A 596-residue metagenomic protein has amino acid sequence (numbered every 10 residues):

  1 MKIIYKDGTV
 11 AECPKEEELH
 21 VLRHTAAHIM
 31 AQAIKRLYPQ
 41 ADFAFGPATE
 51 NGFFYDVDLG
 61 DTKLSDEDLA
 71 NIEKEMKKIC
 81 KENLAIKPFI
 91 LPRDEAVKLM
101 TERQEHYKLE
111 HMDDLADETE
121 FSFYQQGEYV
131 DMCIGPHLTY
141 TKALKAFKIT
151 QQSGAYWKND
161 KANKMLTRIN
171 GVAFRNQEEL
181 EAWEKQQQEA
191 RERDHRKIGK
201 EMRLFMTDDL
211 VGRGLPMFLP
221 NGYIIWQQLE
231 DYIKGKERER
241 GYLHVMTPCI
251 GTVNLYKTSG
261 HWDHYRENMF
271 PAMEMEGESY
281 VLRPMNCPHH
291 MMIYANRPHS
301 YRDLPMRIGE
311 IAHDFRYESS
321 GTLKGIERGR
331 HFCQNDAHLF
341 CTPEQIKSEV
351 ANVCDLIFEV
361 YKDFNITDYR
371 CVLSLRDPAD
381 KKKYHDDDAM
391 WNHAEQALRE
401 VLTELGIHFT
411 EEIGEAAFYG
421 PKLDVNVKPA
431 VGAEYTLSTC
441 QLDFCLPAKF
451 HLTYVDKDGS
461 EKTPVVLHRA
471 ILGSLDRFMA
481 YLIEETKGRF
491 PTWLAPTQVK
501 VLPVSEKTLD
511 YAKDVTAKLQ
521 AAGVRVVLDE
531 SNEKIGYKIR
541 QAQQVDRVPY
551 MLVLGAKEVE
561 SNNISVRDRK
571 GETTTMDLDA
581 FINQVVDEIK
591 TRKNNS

Functional and structural regions predicted by a protein language model:
M1-D42, E50, D56-S596: NTP/phosphate- and nucleic-acid-binding module
F45: Conserved P-loop NTP-binding catalytic core
